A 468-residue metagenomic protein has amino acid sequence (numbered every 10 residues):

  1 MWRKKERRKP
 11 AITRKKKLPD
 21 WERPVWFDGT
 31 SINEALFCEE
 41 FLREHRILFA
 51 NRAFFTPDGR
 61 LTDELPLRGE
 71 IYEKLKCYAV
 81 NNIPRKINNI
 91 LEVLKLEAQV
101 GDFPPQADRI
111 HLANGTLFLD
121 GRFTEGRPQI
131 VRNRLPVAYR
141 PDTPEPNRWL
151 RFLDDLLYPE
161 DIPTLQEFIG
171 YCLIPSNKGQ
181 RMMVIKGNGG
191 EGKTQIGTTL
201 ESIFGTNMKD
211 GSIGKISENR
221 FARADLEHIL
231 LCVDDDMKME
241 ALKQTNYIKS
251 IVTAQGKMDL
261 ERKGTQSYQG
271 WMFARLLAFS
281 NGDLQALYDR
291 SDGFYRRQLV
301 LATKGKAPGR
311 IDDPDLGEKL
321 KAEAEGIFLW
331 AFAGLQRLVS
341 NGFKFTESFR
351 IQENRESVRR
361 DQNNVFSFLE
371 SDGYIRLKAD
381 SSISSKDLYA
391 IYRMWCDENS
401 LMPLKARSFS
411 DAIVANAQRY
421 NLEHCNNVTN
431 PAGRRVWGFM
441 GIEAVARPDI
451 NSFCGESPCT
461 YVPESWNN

Functional and structural regions predicted by a protein language model:
M1-A11, A50-A79: Modules that initiate DNA replication and primer synthesis
K4-F49, C77-N468: Feature primarily recognizes SF3-like P-loop helicase cores of small DNA viruses
